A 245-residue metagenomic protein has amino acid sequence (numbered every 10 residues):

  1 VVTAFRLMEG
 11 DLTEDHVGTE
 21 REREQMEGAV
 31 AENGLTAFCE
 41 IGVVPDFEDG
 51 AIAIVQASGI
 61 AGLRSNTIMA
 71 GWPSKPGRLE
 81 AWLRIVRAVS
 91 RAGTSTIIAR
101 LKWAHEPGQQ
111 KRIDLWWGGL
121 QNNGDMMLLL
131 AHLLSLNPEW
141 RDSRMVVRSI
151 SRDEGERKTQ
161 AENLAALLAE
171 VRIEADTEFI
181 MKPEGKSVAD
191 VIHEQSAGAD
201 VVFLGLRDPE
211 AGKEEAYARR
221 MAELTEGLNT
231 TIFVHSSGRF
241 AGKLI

Functional and structural regions predicted by a protein language model:
V1-I245: Membrane-embedded alpha-helical bundles that form conduits across membranes
